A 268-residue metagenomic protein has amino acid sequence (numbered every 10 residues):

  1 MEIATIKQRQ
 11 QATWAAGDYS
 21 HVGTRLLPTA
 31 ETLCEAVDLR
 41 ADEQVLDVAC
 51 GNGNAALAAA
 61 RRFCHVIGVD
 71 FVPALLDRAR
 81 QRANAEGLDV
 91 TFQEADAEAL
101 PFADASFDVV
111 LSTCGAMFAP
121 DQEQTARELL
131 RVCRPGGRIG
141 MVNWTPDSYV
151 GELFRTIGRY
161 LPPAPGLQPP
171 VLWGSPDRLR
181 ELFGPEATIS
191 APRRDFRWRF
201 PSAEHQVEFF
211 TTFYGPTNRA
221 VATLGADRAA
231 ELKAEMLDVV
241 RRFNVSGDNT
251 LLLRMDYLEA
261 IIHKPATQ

Functional and structural regions predicted by a protein language model:
M1-R40, N54, R78, V207 (+1 more regions): Conserved class I S-adenosyl-L-methionine
I3, V171-Q268: Conserved Class I S-adenosyl-L-methionine
K7, Y19, A30, A56 (+7 more regions): A general structural signal for well-ordered alpha-helical segments in protein cores
Q44-A99, Q124: Class I SAM-dependent methyltransferase SAM/SAH-binding core
E98-V109: A short acidic, Gly/Pro-enriched loop at the edge of an enzyme's catalytic core that lines a small-molecule cofactor
V109-Q122: A short SAM/SAH-binding and catalytic strip from SAM-dependent methyltransferases
E123-Q124, L130, R134-A203, V221 (+1 more regions): Conserved catalytic/acceptor-binding region of the Class I
